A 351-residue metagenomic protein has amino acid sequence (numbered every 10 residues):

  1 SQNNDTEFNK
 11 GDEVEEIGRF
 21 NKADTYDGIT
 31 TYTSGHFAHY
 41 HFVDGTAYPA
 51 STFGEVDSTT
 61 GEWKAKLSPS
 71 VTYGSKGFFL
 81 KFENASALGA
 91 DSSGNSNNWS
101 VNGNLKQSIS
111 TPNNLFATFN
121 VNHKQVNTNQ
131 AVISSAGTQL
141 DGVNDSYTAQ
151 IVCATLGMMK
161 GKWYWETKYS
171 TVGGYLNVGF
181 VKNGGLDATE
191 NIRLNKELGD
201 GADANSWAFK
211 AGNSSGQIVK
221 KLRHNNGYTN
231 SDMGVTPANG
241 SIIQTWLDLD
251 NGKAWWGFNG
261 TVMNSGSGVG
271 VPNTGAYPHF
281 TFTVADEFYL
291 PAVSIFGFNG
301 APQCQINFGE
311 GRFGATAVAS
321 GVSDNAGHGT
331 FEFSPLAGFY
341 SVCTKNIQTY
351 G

Functional and structural regions predicted by a protein language model:
S1, S58-W63, N95-V101, Y175-G199 (+1 more regions): Short edge-strand/loop segments of extracellular domains
S1-A47, E62-G89, T261-M263, V271-H279: Extracellular glycan-associated modules
S1-T6, S231, A238-G266: Extracellular glycan-interaction surfaces
T30-S58, F79-A85, D248-D250, F258 (+1 more regions): Extracellular, beta-strand-rich glycan-interacting domains
E55-A136, A326-G351: Extracytoplasmic low-complexity segments
T128-M158, N225-S231: Secreted extracellular polysaccharide-interacting domains
V143-A211: Secretory/extracellular carbohydrate-interaction modules and structurally similar beta-sandwich "look-alikes"
N213-I242: Short, aromatic/His-centered strand-loop micro-motif at the edge of beta-sheets
